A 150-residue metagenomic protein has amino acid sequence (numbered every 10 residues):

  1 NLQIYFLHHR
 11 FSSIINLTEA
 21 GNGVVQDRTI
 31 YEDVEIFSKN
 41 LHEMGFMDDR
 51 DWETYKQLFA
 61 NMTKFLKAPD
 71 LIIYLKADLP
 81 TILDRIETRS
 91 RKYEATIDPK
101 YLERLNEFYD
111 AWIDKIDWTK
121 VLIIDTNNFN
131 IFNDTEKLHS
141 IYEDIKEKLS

Functional and structural regions predicted by a protein language model:
N1, T54, T81, K137-S140: Exposed alpha-helical structural elements
N1-Q57: ATP-dependent small-molecule kinase phosphotransfer cores that center on conserved nucleotide phosphate-binding segments
F11, I15, F59-T63, D110-I113 (+1 more regions): Generic structural signal for well-ordered alpha-helical scaffold segments
A20, M62-P69, W112-V121: A structural motif corresponding to the C-terminal end of an alpha-helix and its immediate exit/capping segment
Q26, L71-I73, L122-I124: Hydrophobic/aromatic beta-strand patches that form the interior of the parallel beta-sheet core in alpha/beta enzyme
I30-E32, A77-I82, N128-I131: Conserved nucleotide-binding/hydrolysis micro-motifs of P-loop NTPases
E35-D110: A glycine- and Lys/Arg-enriched "phosphate-lid" helix/loop adjacent to the NTP-binding pocket of small-molecule kinases
L83-S150: NTP-dependent small-molecule kinase module
